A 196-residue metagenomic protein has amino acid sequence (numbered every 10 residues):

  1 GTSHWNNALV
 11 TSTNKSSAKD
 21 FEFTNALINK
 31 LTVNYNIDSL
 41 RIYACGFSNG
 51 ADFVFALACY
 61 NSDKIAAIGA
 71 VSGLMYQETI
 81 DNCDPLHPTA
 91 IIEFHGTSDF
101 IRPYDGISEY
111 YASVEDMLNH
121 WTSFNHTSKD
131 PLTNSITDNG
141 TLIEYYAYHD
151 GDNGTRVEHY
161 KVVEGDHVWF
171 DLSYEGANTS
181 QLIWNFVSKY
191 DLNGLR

Functional and structural regions predicted by a protein language model:
G1-Y43, F53-A56, Y60, N82 (+1 more regions): Serine-hydrolase catalytic machinery in alpha/beta-hydrolase-like enzymes
N29-N36, A58-A66, N119-H126, S188-L192: Sec-exported extracytoplasmic/periplasmic mature domains
A44-G46, V71: Short beta-strand immediately N-terminal to the catalytic nucleophile in serine-hydrolase-like folds
S48-A51: Active-site loop->helix "elbow" adjoining a glycine-rich segment at hydrolase catalytic centers
A66-N153: The feature captures the conserved acid-bearing segment of alpha/beta-hydrolase catalytic domains
Y145, H159-K161: Conserved beta-strand scaffold positions in the cores of enzyme catalytic domains, especially in NTP/NDP-utilizing
E164-V168: Histidine-bearing beta->alpha loop at or near hydrolase active sites
E175-R196: Catalytic active-site module of serine/aspartate enzymes centered on a nucleophile-bearing elbow/loop
